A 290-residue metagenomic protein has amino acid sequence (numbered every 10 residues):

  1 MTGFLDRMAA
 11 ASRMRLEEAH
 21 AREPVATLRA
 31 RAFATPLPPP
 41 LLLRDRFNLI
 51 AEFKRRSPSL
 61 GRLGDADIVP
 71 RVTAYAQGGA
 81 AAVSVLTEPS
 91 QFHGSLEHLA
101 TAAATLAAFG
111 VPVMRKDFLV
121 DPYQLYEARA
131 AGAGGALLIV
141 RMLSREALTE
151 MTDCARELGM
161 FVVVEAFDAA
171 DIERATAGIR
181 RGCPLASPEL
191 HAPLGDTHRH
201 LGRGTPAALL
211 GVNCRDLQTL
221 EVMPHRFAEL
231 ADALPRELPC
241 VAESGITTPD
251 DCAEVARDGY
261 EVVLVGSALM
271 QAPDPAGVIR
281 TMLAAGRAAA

Functional and structural regions predicted by a protein language model:
M1-A66: An N-cap/entry alpha-helix motif that binds or orients negatively charged groups
M8, A51, Y75, A128 (+6 more regions): Conserved, mostly hydrophobic/aromatic
N48, F53, S59-V163, A169-R174 (+2 more regions): N-terminal active-site wall of soluble small-molecule enzyme domains
G79-A80, T105-F109, A130-A136, R156-F161 (+4 more regions): Glycine-enriched alpha-helix->loop->beta-strand junction motifs that scaffold or abut catalytic
A81, V85-T87, A130-A147, L209-T219 (+1 more regions): Glycine-rich phosphate-binding active-site loops on the catalytic face of alpha/beta enzymes
V120-G132, D168-C183, R236, A242 (+3 more regions): Catalytic cores of alpha/beta
C183-A208, D216-Q218, M223-D250, G266: Catalytic alpha/beta core domains of metabolic enzymes, predominantly
L230-A233, A256, L269-A290: C-terminal helical cap(s) of enzyme catalytic domains, especially alpha/beta-barrels
